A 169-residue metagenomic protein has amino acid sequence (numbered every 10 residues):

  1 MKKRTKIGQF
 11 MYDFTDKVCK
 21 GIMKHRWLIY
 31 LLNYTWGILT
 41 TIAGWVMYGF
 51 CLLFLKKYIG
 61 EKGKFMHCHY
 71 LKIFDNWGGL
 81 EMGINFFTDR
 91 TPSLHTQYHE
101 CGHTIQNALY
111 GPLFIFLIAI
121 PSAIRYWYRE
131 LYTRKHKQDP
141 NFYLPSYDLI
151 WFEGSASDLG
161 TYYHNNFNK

Functional and structural regions predicted by a protein language model:
M1-G8: Short amphipathic, positively biased membrane-proximal segments that drive organelle/inner-membrane targeting
G8, Y12-K56, G60, H67-D75 (+1 more regions): Metalloprotease/metallohydrolase-associated module, dominated by Zn2+-dependent proteases
K64-P92: Active-site scaffold of zinc-dependent metalloenzymes
G78-G79, G102, G111, G160: Glycine-centered flexibility motif
M82, Q97-C101, W151: Alpha-helical architecture
R90-Q106: Short alpha-helix carrying the canonical HExxH Zn2+-binding catalytic motif
C101-I120: Catalytic Zn2+-binding segment of zinc metalloproteases
